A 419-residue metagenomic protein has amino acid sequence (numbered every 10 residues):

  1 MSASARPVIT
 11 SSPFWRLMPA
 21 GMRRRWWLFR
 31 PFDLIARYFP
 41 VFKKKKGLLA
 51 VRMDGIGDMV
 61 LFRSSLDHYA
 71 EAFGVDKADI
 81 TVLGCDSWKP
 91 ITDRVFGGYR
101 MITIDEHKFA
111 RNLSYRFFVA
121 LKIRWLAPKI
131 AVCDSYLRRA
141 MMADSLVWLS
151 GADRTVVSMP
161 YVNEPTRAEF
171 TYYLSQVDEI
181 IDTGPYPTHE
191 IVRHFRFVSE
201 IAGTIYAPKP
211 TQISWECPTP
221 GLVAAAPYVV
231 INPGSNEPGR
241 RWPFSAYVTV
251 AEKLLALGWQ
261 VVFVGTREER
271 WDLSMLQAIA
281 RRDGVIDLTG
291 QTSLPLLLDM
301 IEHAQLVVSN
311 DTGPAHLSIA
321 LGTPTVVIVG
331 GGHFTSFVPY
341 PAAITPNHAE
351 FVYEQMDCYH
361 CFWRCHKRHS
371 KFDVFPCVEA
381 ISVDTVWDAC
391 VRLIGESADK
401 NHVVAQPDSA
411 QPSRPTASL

Functional and structural regions predicted by a protein language model:
M1-L419: Catalytic machinery of carbohydrate-active enzymes, primarily nucleotide-sugar-dependent glycosyltransferases
